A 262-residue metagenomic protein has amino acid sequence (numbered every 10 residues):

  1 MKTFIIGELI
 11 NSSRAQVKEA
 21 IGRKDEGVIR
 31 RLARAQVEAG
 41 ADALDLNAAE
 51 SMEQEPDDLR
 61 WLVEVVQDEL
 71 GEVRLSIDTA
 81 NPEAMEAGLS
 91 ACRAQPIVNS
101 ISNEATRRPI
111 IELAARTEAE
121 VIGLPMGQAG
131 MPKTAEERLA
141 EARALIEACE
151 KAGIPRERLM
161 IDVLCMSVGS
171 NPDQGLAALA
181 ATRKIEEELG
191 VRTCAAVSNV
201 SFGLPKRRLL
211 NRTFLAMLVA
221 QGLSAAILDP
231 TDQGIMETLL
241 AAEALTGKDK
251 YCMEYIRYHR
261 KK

Functional and structural regions predicted by a protein language model:
M1-D25, E118-P132, A195-N199: N-terminal small/glycine-rich loop or linker at the start of catalytic domains across soluble metabolic enzymes
T3-I5, A43-D45, E72-S76, Q95-I97 (+4 more regions): Structural preference for beta-strand elements that scaffold enzyme active sites
I10-S12, A48-M52, N81-E83, S102-E104 (+4 more regions): Active-site-proximal loop/turn and secondary-structure-junction residues that shape catalytic pockets, frequently
A20-R30, I101-P109, A135-E147: Glycine-rich anion/phosphate-binding loops
G22, G27-V28, L62-E104: Active-site cofactor/substrate anionic-group-binding motifs, chiefly glycine- and Lys/Arg-rich phosphate-binding loops
V37-V73, V163-G175: Glycine-rich, proline-tolerant flexible connector loops at the mouths of alpha/beta enzymes
D45-S51, V73-N81, P96-T106, P125 (+2 more regions): Catalytic beta/alpha-barrel core
P109, R116-K261: Catalytic alpha/beta core domains of metabolic enzymes, predominantly
